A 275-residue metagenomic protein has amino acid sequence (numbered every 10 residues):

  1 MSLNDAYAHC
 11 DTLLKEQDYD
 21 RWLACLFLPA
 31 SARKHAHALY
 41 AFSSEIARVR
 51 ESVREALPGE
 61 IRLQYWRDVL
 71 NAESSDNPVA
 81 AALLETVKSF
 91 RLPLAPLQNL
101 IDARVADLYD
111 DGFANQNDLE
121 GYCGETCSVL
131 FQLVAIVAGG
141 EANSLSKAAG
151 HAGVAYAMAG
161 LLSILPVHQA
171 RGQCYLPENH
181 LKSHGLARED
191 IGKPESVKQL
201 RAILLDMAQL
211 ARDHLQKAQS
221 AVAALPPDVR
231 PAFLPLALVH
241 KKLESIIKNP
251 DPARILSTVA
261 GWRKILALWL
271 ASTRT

Functional and structural regions predicted by a protein language model:
M1-T86, P93, L97-R104, C123-Q132 (+3 more regions): Catalytic cores of Mg2+-dependent Asp-rich isoprenoid enzymes
V105-D118, K193, V197: Acidic/His metal-coordination segments adjacent to aromatic residues that form catalytic metal sites in metalloenzymes
L133-V137: Alpha-helical transmembrane segments of multipass membrane proteins
A138-G139, S163: A broad structural signal for alpha-helix termini and local helix breaks/kinks
G140-S144: Helix-coil boundary and interhelical linker segments in multi-pass alpha-helical membrane proteins
